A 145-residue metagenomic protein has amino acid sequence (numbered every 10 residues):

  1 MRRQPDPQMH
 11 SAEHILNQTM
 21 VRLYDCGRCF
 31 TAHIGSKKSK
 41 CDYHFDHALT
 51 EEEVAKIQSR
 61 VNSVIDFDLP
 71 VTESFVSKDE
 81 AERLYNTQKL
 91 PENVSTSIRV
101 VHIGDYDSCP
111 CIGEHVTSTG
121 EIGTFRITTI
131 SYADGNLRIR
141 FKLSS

Functional and structural regions predicted by a protein language model:
M1-S145: Active-/binding-site microenvironments in catalytic and ligand-binding cores
